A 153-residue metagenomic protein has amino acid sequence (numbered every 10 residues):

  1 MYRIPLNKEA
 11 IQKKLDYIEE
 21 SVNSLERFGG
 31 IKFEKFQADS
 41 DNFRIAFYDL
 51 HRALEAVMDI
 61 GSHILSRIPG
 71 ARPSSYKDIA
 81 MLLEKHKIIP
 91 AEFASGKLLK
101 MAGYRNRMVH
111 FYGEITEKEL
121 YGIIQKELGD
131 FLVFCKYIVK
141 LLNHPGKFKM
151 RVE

Functional and structural regions predicted by a protein language model:
M1-E153: Solvent-exposed interaction patches of small proteins and small membrane subunits
